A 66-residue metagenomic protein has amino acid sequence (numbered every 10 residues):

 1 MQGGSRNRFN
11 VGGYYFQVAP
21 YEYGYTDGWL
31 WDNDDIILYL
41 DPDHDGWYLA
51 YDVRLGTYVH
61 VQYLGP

Functional and structural regions predicted by a protein language model:
M1-P66: Low-complexity segments
